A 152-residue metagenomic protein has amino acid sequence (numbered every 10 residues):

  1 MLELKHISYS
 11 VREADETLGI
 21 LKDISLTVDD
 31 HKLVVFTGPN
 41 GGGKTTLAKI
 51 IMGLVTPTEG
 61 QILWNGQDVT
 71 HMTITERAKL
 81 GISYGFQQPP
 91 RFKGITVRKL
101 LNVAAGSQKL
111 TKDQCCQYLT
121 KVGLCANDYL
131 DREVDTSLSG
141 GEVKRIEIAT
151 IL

Functional and structural regions predicted by a protein language model:
L26-V28: Conserved hydrophobic segment flanking the Walker A/P-loop of ABC-type ATPase nucleotide-binding domains
T37-P39: The feature captures the beta-strand-to-loop junction immediately N-terminal to the Walker
M52: Helix-to-loop junction immediately C-terminal to a conserved catalytic motif
G60-Q67, L80, Q114: Conserved ABC transporter NBD signature motif
D68-S83: ABC ATPase NBD coupling module
Q88, G94-T111: Q-loop/switch helix immediately C-terminal to the Walker
I148: Hydrophobic anchor residue at the start of the ABC signature
